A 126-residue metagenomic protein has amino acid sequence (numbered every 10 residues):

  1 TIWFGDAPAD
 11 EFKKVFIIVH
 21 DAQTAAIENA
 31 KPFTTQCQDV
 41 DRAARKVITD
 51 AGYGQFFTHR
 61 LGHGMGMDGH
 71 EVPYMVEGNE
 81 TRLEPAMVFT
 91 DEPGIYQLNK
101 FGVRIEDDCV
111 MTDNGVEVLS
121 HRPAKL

Functional and structural regions predicted by a protein language model:
T1-L126: Active-site neighborhoods and metal-handling regions in enzymes and metal-associated proteins
